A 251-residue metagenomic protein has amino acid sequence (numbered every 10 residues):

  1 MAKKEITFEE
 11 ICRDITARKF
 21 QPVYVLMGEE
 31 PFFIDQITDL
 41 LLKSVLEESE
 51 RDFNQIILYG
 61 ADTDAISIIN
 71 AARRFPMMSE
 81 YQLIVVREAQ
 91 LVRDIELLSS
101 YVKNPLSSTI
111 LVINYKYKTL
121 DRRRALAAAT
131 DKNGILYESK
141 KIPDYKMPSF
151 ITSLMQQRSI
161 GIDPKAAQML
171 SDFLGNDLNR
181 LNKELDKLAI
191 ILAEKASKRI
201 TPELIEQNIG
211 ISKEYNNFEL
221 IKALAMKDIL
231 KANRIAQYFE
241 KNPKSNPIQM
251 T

Functional and structural regions predicted by a protein language model:
M1-T251: Conserved beta/loop motifs at nucleotide-recognition and modification sites
